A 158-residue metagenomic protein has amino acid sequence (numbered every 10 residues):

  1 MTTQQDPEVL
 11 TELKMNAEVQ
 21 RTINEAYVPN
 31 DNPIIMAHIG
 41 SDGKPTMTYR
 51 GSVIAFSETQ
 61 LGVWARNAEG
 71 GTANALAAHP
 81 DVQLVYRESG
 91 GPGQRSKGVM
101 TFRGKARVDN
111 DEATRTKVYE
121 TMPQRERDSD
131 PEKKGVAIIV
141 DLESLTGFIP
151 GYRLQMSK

Functional and structural regions predicted by a protein language model:
M1-K158: Binding-site signature for planar aromatic cofactors or substrates
